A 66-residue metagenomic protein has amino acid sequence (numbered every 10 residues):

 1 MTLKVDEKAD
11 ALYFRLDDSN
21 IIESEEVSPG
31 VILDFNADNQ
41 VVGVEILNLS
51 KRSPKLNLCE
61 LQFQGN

Functional and structural regions predicted by a protein language model:
D6-E7, F35-N36: Short, acidic, Ser/Thr-enriched surface-loop or helix-capping motifs
L12-R15: Short, aliphatic-rich beta-strand segments
N20, L49-K51: A short acidic/small-residue loop/turn micro-motif
E23-E26: Short loop/turn motifs at secondary-structure junctions and domain boundaries
K51-F63: A short, polar/charged loop-to-alpha-helix boundary motif
